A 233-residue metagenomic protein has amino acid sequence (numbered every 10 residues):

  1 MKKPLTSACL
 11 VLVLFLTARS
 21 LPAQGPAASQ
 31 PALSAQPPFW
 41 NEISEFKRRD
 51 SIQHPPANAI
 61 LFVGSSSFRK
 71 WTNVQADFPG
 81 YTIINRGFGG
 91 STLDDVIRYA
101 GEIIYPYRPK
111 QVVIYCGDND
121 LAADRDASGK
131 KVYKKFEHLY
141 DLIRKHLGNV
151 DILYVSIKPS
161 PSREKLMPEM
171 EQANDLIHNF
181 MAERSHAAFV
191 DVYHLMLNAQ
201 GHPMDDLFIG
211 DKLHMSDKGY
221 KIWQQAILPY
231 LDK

Functional and structural regions predicted by a protein language model:
M1-C9: Bacterial N-terminal signal peptides that target proteins for export
S7, S65-S66, S156: Short linear Ser/Thr-Pro motifs
A8-T17: Bacterial N-terminal signal peptides
R19-A23: Sec/Tat signal peptide C-region and signal peptidase I cleavage site
Q24-R108: Serine-esterase "nucleophile elbow" of acetyl-processing enzymes
A76-P79, R98-K233: Alpha-helical cap/lid subdomain in secreted, periplasmic, or secretory-pathway luminal O-acyl-processing enzymes
